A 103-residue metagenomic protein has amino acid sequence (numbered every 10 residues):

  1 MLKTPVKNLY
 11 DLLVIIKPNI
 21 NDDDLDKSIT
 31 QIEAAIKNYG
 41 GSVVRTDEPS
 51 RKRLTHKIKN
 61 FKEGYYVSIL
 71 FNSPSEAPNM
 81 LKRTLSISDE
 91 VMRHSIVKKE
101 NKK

Functional and structural regions predicted by a protein language model:
M1-G64, N72-K103: Long, contiguous binding/interaction regions
